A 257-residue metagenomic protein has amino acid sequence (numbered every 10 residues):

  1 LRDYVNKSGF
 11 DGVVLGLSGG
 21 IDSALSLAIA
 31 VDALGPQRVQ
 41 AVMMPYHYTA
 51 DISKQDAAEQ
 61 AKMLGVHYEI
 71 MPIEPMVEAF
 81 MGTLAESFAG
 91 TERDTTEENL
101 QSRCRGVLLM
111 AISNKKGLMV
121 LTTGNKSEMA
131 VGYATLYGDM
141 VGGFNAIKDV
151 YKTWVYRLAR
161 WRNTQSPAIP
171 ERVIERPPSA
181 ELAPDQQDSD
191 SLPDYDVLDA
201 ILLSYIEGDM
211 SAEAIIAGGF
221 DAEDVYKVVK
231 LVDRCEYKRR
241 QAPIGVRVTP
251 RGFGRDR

Functional and structural regions predicted by a protein language model:
L1-S18, S23-R257: ATP/NTP-dependent adenylation/nucleotidyl-transfer catalytic domains that generate, transfer, or process NMP-activated
